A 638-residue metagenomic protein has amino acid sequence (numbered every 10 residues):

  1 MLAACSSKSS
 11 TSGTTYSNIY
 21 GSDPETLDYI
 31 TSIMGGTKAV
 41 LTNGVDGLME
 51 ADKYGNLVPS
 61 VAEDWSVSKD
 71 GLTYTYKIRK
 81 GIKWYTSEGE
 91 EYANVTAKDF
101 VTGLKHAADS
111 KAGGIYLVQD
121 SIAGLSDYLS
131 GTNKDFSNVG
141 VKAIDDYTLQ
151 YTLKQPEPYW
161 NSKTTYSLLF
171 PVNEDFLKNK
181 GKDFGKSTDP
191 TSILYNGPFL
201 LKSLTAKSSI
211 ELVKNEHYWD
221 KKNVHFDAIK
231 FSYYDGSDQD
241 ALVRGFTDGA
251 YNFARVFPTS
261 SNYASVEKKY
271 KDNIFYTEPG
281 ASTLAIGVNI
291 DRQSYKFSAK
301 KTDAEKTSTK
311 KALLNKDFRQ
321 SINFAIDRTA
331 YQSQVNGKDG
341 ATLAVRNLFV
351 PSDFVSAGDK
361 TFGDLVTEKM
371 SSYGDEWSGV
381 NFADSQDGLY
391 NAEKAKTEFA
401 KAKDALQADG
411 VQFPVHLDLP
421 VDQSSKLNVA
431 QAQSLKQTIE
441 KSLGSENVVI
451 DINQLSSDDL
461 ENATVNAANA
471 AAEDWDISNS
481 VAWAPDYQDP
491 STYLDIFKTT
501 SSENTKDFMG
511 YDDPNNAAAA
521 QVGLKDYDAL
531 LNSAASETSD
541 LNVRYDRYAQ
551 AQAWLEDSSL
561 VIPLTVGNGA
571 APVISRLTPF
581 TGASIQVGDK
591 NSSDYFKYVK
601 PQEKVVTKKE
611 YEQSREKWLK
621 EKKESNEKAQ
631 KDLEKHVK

Functional and structural regions predicted by a protein language model:
I19-K69, L194: N-terminal lobe/hinge region of extracytoplasmic solute-binding protein
S22, K202-H217, S232-K301, T329 (+2 more regions): Extracellular/periplasmic solute-recognition and catalytic clefts
E63-V118, Q150, G245, S308-L314 (+2 more regions): Aromatic- and charge-enriched surface segment that lines or borders ligand/interaction sites
A97-F100, T148-Q150, D227-A228, A281-D359 (+4 more regions): Alpha-helical secondary-structure segments
K98-D99, H106-L177: Surface-exposed binding/hinge segments that line and control ligand-binding clefts or catalytic entry sites
L153-S232, D240-A241, P601-K638: Gly/Pro-rich hinge or "lid" segments in bacterial periplasmic/extracellular proteins
A206, G245, G340, W377-P485 (+3 more regions): Ligand/substrate-recognition segments at binding pockets and active sites
N323-E368, Q423, L427-Q437, A467-K638: Detector for C-terminal structural segments
